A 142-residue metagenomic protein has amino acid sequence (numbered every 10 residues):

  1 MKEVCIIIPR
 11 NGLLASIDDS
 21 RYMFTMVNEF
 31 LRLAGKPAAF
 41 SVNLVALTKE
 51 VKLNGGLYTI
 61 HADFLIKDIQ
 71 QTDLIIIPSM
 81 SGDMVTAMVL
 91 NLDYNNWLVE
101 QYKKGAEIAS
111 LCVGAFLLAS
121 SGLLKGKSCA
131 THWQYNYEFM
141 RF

Functional and structural regions predicted by a protein language model:
M1-I108, F116-S120: Extended, subdomain-level signal for the structured scaffold at the beginning of enzyme domains
I108-A109, A130: Structural detector of well-ordered beta-strand residues that form the stable sheet scaffold of enzyme domains
K125-F142: A conserved active-site-flanking secondary-structure segment within enzyme catalytic domains
